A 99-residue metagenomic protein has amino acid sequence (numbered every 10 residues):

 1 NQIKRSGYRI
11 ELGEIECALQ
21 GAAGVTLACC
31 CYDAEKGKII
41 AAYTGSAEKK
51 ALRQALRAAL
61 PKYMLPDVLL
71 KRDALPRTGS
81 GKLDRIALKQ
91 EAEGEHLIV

Functional and structural regions predicted by a protein language model:
N1-V99: AMP-dependent adenylate-forming
